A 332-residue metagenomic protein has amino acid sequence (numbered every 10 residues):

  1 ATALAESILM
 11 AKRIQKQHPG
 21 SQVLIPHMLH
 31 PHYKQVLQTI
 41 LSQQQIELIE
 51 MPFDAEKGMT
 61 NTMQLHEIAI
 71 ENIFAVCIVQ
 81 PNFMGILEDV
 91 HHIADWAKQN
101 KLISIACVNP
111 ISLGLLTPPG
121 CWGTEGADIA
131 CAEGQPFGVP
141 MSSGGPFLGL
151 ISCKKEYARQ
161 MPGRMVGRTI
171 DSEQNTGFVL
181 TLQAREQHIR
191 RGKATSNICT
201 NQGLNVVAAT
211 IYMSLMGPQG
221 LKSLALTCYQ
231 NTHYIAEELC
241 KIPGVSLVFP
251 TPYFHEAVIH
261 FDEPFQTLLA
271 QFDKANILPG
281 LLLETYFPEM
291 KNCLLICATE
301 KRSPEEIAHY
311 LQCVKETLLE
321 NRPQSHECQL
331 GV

Functional and structural regions predicted by a protein language model:
A1, P31, M59, L87 (+13 more regions): Electropositive phosphate-/nucleotide-binding environments in soluble metabolic enzymes
T2, E6-G177, G244, I259 (+5 more regions): Conserved PLP-enzyme active-site core in the AAT-like
L24, S223, T227, G280-E284 (+2 more regions): Membrane-embedded transmembrane-helix bundle of lipid-linked glycan/lipid transferases
L24-I25, V79-P81, S196-N197, I211 (+2 more regions): Short, contiguous strand/loop micro-motifs
A55-E67, A194-T200, F249, E306-N321: Short flexible/disordered coil segments
P136-P243, L247-P250: Active-site C-terminal subdomain of aminotransferase-like
Q219-Y310: Conserved C-terminal alpha-helix-loop-beta "cap" of PLP-dependent enzymes that closes/shapes the active-site mouth
